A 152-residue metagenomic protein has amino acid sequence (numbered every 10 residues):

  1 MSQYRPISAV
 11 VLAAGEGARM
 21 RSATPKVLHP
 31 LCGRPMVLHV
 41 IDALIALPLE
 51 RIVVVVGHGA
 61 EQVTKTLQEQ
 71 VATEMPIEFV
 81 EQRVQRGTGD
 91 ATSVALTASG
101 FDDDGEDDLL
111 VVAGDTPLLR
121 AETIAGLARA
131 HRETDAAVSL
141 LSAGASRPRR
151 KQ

Functional and structural regions predicted by a protein language model:
M1-A23: N-terminal nucleotide-binding beta1-loop-alpha1 segment
M1-S8, P35-V112, L118-R129: Conserved N-terminal catalytic core of the sugar/cofactor nucleotidyltransferase
L12-A14, V55, V111-A113, S139-G144: Short beta-strand segments
S22, T116-P117: Short, proline-centered helix/strand-breaking motifs
A23-H39: Short catalytic helix/loop segments, enriched in acidic residues and glycine and frequently bearing histidine
L28, F79, V138-L140: Conserved beta-strand scaffold positions in the cores of enzyme catalytic domains, especially in NTP/NDP-utilizing
L119-Q152: Conserved core of the sugar-phosphate nucleotidyltransferase
